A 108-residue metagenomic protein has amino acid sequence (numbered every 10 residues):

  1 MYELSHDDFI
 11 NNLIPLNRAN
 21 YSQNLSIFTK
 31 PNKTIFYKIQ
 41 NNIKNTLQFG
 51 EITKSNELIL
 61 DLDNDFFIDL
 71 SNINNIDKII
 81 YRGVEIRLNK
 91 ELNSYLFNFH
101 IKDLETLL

Functional and structural regions predicted by a protein language model:
M1-L108: Extended low-complexity, proline-rich intrinsically disordered regions
